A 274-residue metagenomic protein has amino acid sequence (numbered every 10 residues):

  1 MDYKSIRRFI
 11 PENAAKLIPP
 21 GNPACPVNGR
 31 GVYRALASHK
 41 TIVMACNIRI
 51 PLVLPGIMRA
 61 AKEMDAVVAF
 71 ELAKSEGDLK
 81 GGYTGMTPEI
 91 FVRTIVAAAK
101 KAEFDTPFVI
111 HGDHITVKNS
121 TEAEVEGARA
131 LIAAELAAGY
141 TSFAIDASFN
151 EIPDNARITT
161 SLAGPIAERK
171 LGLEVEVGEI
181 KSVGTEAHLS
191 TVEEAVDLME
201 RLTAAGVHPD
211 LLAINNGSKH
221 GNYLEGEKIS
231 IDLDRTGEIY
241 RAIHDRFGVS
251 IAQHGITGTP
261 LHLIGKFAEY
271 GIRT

Functional and structural regions predicted by a protein language model:
M1-M44, G56-R59, E63, K100: N-terminal amphipathic alpha-helix/helix-capping segment at the start of soluble metabolic enzymes
D2-N13, G29, Y33-S38, N47-P51 (+4 more regions): Anaerobic metallocofactor- and corrinoid-dependent redox/one-carbon enzyme cores, especially those from methanogenesis
V27-A35, P51-D78, G82-D105, K118-F247 (+2 more regions): Alpha/beta enzyme core
M44-A45, E186: Short N-terminal micro-motifs specific to bacterial/archaeal maturation and metal-cluster initiation sites
A45-N47, V67-E71, V109-H111: Short, conserved beta-strand segments within well-ordered enzyme catalytic domains that often line or immediately flank
S75, H111-V117, V249-L263: Histidine-centered catalytic micro-motifs
